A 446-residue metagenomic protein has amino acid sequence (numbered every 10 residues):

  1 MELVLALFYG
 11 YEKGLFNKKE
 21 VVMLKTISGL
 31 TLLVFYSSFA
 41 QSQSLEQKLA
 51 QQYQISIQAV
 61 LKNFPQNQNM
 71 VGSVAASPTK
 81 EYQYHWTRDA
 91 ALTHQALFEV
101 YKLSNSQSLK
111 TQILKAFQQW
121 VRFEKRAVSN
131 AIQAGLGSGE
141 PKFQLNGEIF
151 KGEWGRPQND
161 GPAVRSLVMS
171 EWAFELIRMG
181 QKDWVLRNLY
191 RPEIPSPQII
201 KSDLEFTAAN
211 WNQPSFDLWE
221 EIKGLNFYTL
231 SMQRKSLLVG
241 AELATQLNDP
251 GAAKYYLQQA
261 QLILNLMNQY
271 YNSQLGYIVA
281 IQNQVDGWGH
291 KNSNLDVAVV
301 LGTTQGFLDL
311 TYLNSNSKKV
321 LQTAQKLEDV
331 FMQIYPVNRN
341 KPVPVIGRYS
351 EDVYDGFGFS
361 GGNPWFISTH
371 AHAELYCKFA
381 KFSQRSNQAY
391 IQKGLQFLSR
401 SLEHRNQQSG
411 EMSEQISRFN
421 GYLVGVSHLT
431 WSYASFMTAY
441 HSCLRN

Functional and structural regions predicted by a protein language model:
F35-S37: N-terminal signal peptide c-region/cleavage motif recognized by signal peptidases
Q41-R88, K115-Q119, F123-K142: Low-complexity, Ser/Thr/Pro/Gly-enriched N-terminal "stalk/linker" regions
L45-S56, S106-A127, R165, G180-T207 (+3 more regions): Extended, well-ordered alpha-helical scaffold segments
Q68, N130-L145, G356-S368, A389-N446: CBM-like carbohydrate-recognition segments
E81-Q95, Q112-K115, R156-L167, P195-Q198 (+5 more regions): Aromatic- and histidine-enriched alpha-helix N-cap/loop-to-helix transition segments that scaffold the rims
Y84-T87, K125-R156, F227-R234, Q246 (+2 more regions): Extended ligand-binding clefts on enzyme/binding-domain cores
A91-K110, V164-L189, M232-D249, L301-S315 (+2 more regions): Well-ordered alpha-helical scaffold segments within catalytic/enzyme domains
I132-D203, T207-E221, T311, Q322: Active-site lining segments of carbohydrate-active enzymes
